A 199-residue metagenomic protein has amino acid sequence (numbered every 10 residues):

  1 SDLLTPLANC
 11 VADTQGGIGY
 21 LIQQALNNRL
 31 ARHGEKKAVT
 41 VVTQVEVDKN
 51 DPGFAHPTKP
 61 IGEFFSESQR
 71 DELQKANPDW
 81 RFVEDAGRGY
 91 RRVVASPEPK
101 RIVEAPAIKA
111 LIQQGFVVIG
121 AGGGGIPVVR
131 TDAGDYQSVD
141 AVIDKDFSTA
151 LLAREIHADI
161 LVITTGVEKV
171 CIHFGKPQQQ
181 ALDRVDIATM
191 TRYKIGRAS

Functional and structural regions predicted by a protein language model:
D2-L3, P57-K59, S138, Q178-L182: Short, hinge-like loop/turn segments at secondary-structure boundaries
D2-P6, A133-Y136, D186-T191: Short glycine/proline- and charge-enriched loop/turn segments that cap or connect secondary-structure elements
D2-V118: Ligand-binding beta-strand-loop-alpha-helix segment within the catalytic cores of soluble metabolic enzymes
V42-K49, G123-I126, V167-K169: Glycine-rich beta-alpha junction loops
K49-H56, V129-D132, I172-P177: Short acidic, glycine/serine/threonine-rich loops at helix termini
V117-I160, T164: Conserved mixed alpha/beta catalytic, RNA-binding, or beta-rich assembly cores of soluble enzyme, regulatory
A150-K194: Glycine/small-residue-rich hydrophobic helix-like segments
A198-S199: Conserved small/polar residues in nucleotide/adenosyl-binding loops
